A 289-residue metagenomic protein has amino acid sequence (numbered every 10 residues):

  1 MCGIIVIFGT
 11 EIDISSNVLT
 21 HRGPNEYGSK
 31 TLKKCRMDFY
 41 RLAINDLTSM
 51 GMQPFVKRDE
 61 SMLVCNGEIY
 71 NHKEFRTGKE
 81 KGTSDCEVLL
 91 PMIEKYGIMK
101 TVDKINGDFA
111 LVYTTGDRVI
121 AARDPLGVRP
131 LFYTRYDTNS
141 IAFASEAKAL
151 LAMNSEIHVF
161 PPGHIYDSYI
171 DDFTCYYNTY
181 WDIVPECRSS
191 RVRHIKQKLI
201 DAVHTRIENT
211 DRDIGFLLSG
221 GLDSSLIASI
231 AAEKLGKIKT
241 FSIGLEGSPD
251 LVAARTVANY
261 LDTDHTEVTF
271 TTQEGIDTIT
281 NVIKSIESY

Functional and structural regions predicted by a protein language model:
M1-V64, E68, K95-E186, K196 (+4 more regions): N-terminal glutamine amidotransferase
F8, D117-I120, V128-L131, R135-D137 (+1 more regions): ATP-dependent adenylate-handling active sites, centered on carboxylate activation for C-N bond formation
T10, E80-S84, S190: Residue-level detector of secondary-structure boundary/capping sites
R36, Y40, G82-S84, G275: A short glycine/small-residue-enriched secondary-structure motif
L42, C86-L89, F143, A254 (+1 more regions): Amphipathic, alpha-helical segments enriched in basic
C65-T115, L217, D223-A228, T240-A253 (+2 more regions): Short histidine
